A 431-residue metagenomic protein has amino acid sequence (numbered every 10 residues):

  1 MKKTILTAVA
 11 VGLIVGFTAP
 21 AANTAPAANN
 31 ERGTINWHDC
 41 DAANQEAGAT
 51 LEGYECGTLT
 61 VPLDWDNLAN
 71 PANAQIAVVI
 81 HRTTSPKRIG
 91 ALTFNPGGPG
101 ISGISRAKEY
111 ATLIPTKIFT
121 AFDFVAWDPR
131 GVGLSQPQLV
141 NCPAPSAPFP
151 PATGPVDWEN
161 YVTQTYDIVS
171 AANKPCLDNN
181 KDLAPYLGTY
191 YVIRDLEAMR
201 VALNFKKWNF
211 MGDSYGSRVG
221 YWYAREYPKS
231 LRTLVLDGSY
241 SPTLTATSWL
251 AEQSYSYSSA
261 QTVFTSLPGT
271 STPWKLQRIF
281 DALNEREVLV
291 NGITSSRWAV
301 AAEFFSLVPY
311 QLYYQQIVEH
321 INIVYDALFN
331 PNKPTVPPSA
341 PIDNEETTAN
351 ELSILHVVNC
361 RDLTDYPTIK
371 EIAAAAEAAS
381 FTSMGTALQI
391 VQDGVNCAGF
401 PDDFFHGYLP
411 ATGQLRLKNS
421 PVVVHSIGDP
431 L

Functional and structural regions predicted by a protein language model:
K2-T7, A21-T163, L276-I279, F405: Catalytic-loop region of hydrolases
A8-G16: Bacterial N-terminal signal peptides
S102, R194, G212-A224: Glycine-rich nucleophile elbow surrounding the catalytic serine of serine-hydrolase chemistry
V140-P151, G220-K275, N322-N332, S339: A catalytic-pocket lid/entrance helix-loop region that shapes and gates access to the active site across common
P175, N179-D182, I193-K207: Conserved acidic catalytic loop of the alpha/beta-hydrolase fold
T272-K418: Alpha/beta-hydrolase fold active-site neighborhood
Q311, G428-L431: Acidic catalytic loop of the alpha/beta-hydrolase fold
L417, V423-H425: Short beta-strand/loop motif that positions the catalytic acidic residue of the alpha/beta-hydrolase fold
